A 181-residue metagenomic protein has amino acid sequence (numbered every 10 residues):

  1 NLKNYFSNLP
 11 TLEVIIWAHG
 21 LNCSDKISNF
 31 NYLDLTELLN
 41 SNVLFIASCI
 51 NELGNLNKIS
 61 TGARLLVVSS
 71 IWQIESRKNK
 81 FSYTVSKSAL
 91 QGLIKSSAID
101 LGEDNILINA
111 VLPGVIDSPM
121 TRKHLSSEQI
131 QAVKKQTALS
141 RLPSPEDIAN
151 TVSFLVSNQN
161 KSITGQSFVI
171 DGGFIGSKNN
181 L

Functional and structural regions predicted by a protein language model:
K3, S7, W17-T36, N55 (+2 more regions): Conserved mid-core segment of classical short-chain dehydrogenase/reductases
L21, S28-I50, L66, L90: Catalytic Tyr-X3-Lys loop
N55, I99-D100, K161: Alpha-helical segment proximal to the catalytic Tyr-Lys
R64-A89, I94-E103, V115-I116: Catalytic loop of short-chain dehydrogenase/reductase
G102, L107, I163-G165: Short, small/polar-rich loop/turn modules that mediate ligand/substrate recognition or access, typified
L112-K123: Short, flexible catalytic-loop segment of classical short-chain dehydrogenase/reductase
T137-I148: A conserved structural motif in NAD(P)-dependent oxidoreductases
S153, T164-L181: Short C-terminal tail/terminal secondary-structure segment of NAD(P)H-dependent dehydrogenase/reductase domains
